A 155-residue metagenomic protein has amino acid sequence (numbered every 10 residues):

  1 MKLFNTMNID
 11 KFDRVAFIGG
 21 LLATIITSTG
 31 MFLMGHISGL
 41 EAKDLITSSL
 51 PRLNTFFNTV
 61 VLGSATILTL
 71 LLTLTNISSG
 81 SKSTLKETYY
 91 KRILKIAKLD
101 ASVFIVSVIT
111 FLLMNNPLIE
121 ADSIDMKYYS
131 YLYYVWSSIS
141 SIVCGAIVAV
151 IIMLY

Functional and structural regions predicted by a protein language model:
K2-T24, Y90-D100: Alpha-helical transmembrane segments and their helix-start/interface "positive-inside/aromatic belt" motifs in integral
L3-F17, G30-N54, L62, Y155: N-terminal intrinsically disordered, cationic/polar leader segments that include organellar targeting peptides
I18-L33, I105-I109, V143-V148: Hydrophobic core of alpha-helical transmembrane segments in multi-pass integral membrane proteins
G30-D44, D100, T110-D122: Membrane-helix interface motif
L40-F56, L85, L118-Y131: Membrane-interface interhelical loops and short amphipathic "cap" helices that link adjacent transmembrane segments
L50-N116: Transmembrane alpha-helix detector for multi-pass membrane proteins
V103-I139: Membrane-interface helix-loop-helix modules in multi-pass inner-membrane proteins
Y133-Y155: Alpha-helical membrane-embedded segments
